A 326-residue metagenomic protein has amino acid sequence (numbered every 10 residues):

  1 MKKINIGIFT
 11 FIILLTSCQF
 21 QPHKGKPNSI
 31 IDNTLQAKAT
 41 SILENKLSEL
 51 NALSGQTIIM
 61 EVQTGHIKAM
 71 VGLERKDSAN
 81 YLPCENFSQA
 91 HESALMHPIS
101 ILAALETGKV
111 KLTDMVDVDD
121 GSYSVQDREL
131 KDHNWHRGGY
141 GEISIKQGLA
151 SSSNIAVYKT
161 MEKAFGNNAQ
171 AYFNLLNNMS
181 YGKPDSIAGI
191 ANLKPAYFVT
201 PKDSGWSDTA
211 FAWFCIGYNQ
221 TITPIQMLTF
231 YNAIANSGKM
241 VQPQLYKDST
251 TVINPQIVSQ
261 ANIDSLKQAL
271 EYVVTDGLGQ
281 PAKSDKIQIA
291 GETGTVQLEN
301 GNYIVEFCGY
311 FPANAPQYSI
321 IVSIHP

Functional and structural regions predicted by a protein language model:
M1-I4: Positively charged n-region of N-terminal signal peptides that target proteins for export
G7-I8: Gram-negative bacterial Sec-dependent N-terminal signal peptides
T16-S17: C-terminal motif of bacterial Sec signal peptides marking the signal peptidase cleavage site
H23-K26, I31-L35, L53-A90, L102-P326: Beta-lactam-recognizing serine transpeptidase/beta-lactamase-like catalytic domain environment
L35-E49: Short, basic/aromatic recognition patches
H97: Short, conserved phosphate/pyrophosphate- and ester-handling motifs at nucleotide-, phospho-/glycolipid
